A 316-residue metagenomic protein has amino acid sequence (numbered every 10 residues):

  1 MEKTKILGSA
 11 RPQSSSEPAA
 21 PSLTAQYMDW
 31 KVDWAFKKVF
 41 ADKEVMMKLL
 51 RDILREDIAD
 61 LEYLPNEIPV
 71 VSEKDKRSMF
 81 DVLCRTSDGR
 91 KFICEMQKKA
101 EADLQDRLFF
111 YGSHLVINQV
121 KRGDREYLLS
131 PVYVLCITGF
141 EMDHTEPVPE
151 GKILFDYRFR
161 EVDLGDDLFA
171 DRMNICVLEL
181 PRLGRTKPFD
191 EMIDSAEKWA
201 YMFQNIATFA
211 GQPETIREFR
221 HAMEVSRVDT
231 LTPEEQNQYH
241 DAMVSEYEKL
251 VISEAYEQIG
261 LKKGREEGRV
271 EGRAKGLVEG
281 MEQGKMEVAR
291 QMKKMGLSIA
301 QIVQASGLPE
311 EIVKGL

Functional and structural regions predicted by a protein language model:
M1-C176, G184-T186: Accessory alpha/beta interaction modules
E2-Q26, W30, W34, F92-Q97 (+1 more regions): Short, charged alpha-helical interaction segments and adjacent helix-coil junctions
L180-L183, F203-Q204: Short amphipathic alpha-helical segments and their helix-coil junctions
F189: Active-site oxyanion/phosphate-handling segment shared across diverse enzymes
